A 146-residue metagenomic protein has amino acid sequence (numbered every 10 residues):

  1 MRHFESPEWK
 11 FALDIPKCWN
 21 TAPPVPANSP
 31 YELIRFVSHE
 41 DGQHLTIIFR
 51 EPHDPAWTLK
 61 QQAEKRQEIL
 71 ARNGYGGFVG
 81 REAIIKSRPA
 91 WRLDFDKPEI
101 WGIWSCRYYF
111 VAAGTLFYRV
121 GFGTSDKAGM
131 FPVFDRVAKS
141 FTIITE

Functional and structural regions predicted by a protein language model:
M1-N28: N-terminal "mature-domain start" segment
F11-A12, A113, F134: Extracytoplasmic/secreted proteins and extracellular or luminal domains
C18-N20, L116-E146: Surface-exposed amphipathic alpha-helical segments
P24-R119, T124-D126: Conserved polar/disulfide-associated segments of primarily extracytoplasmic proteins
